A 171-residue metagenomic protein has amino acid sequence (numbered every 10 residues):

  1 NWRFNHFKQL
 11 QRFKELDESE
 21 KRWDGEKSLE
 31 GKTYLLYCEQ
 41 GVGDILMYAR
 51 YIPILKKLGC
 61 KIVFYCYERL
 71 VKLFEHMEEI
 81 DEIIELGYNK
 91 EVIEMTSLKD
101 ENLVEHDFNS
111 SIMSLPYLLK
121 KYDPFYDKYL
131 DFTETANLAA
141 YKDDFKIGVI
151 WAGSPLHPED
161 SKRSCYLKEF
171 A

Functional and structural regions predicted by a protein language model:
N1-A171: Alpha-helical solenoid repeat scaffolds of the TPR/TPR-like class and their adjacent stem/linker regions that mediate
